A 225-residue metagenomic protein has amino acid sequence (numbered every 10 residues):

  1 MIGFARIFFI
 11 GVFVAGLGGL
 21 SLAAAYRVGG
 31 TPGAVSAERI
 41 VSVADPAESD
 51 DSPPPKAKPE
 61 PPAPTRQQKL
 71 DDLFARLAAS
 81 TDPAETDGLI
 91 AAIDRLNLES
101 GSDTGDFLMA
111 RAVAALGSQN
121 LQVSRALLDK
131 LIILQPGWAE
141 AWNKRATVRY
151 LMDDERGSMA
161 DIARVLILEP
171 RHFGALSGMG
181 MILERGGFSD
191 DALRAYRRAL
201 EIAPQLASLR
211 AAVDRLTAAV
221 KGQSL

Functional and structural regions predicted by a protein language model:
I2-I7, L17, S21-D106: N-terminal leader/linker segments that initiate helical-solenoid repeat arrays
R76-A79, A114, V148, I182 (+1 more regions): Residue-level signature for tetratricopeptide repeat
D82, L98-G105, A160, D191-R194 (+1 more regions): Alpha-helical linker/edge segments of TPR/alpha-solenoid repeat scaffolds and analogous pre-/post-domain helices
P83-T86, L121, E155, S189: TPR-repeat structural position
G88, R194, R198-L225: Terminal, low-structured helical/coil segments at or just beyond the last alpha-helical repeat
S102-G174: Alpha-helical adaptor scaffolds
G117, L151, R185-G186, A218-G222: Register position in tetratricopeptide repeats
R145-A146, M179, V213: Residue-level signature of tetratricopeptide-repeat
